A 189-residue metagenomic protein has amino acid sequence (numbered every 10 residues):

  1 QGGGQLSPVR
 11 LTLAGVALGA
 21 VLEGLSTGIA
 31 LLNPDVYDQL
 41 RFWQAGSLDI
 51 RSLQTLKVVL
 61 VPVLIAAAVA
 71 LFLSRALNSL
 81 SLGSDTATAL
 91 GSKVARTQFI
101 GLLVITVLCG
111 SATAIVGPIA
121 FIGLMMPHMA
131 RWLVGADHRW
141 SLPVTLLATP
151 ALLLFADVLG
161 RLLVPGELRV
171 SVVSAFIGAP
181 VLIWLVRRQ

Functional and structural regions predicted by a protein language model:
Q1-Q189: Alpha-helical transmembrane segments in inner-membrane proteins
